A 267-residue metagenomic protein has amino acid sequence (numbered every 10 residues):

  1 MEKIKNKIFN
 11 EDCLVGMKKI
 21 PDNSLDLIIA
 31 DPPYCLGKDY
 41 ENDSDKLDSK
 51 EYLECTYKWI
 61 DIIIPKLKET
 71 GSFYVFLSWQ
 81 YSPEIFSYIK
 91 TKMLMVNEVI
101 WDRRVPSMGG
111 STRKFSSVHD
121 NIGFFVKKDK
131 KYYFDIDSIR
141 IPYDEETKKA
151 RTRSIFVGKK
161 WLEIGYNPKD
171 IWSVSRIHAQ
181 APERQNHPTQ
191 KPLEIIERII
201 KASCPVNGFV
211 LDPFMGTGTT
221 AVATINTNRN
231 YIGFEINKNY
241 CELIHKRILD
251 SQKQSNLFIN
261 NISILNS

Functional and structural regions predicted by a protein language model:
M1-E242: Core catalytic lobe of class I
M1-K18, H245-S267: S-adenosyl-L-methionine
